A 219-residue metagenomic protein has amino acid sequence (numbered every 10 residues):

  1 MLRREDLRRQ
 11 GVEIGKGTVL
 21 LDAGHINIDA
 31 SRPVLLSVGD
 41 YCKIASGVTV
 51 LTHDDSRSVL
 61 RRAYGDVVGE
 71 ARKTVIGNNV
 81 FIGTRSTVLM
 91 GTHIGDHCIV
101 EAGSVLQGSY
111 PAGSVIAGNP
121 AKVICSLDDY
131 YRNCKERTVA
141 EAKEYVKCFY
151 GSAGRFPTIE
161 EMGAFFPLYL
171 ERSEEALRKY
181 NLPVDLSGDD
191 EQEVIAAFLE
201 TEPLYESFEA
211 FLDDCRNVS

Functional and structural regions predicted by a protein language model:
M1-V12, K16-G17, A121-S219: Terminal amphipathic alpha-helical/low-complexity segments used for targeting or macromolecular assembly
R3-E5, V12, V19-H93, P120 (+2 more regions): Flexible, glycine/small-residue-enriched loop-and-beta-strand segment within the central core of proteins
G15-K16, G77-N78, D96-H97, S109-G113: Secondary-structure boundary/capping motif
K43, R72, A102-V105, V115: Hydrophobic alpha-helical segments of small multi-pass membrane proteins
I82, V100-E101, I116-A117: Short, well-structured beta-strand-loop connectors
R85-V100, S104-G108: Beta-rich strand-turn-strand
G108, A117, V123: HATPase_c (GHKL) ATP-binding subdomain of two-component histidine kinases
A112, A117, D129: Catalytic binding pocket for nucleotide-activated donors in carbohydrate/polymer assembly enzymes
